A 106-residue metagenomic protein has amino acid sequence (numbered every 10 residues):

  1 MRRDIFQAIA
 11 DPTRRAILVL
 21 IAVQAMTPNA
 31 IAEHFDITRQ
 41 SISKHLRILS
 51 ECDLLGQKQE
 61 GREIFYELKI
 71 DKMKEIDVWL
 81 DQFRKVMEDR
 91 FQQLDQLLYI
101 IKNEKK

Functional and structural regions predicted by a protein language model:
M1, A8, L20-H34, R39 (+3 more regions): C-terminal regulatory/oligomerization modules of transcriptional regulators
R3, D11-R15: Short alpha-helical elements of helix-turn-helix
F6-Q7, F65: Short basic coil micro-motifs at the edges of alpha-helical modules that engage polyanionic partners
A10-D11, G61: Alpha-helical hinge/cap motifs
H45: Residues within the DNA-recognition helix of helix-turn-helix
Q59-F65: Short, Lys/Arg-rich nucleic-acid/phosphate-binding segment
